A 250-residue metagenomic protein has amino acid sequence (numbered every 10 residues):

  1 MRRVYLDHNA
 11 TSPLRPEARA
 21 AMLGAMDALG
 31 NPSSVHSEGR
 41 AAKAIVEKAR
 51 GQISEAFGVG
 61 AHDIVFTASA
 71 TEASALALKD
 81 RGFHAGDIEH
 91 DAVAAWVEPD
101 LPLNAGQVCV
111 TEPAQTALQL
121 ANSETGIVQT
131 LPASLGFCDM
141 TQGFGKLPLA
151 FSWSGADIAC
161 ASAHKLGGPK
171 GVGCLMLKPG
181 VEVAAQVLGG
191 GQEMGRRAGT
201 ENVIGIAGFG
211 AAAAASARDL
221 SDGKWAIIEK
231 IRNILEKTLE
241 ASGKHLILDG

Functional and structural regions predicted by a protein language model:
M1-G250: Pyridoxal 5′-phosphate
